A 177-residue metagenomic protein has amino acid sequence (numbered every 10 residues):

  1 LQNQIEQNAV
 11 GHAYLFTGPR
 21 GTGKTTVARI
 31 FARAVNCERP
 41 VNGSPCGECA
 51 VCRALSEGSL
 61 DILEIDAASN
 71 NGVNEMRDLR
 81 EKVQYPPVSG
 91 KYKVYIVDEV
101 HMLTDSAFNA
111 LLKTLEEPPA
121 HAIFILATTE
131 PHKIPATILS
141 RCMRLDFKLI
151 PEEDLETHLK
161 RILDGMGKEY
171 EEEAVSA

Functional and structural regions predicted by a protein language model:
L1-R144, D154, K160, D164 (+1 more regions): P-loop/Walker A NTP-binding region and its immediately flanking N-terminal helices in P-loop NTPase folds
G167: Alpha-helical interaction elements
Y170-A177: Amphipathic alpha-helical segments of the small helical/lid subdomains adjacent to P-loop NTPase cores
